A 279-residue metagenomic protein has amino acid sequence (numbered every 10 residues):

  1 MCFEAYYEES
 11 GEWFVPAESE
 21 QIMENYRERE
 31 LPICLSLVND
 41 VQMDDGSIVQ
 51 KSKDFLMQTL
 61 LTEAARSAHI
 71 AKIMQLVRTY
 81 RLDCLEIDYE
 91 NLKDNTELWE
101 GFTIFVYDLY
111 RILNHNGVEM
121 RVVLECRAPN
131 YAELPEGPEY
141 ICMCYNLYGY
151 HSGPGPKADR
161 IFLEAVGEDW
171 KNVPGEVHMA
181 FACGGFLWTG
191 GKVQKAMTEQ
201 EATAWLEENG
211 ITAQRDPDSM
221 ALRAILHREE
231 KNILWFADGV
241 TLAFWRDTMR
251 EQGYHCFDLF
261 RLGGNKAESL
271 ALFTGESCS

Functional and structural regions predicted by a protein language model:
M1-C2, L31-N39, L85-I87, M120-V122 (+3 more regions): Hydrophobic faces of well-ordered beta-strands that scaffold small-molecule active sites in alpha/beta enzyme cores
M1-S10, K72-I87, F244-F260: Catalytic domains of carbohydrate-active enzymes, especially glycoside hydrolases
M1-S67: Glycan-recognition patch characteristic of GH18 chitinases/ENGases and related GlcNAc/peptidoglycan-binding proteins
E8-A17, E100-E208: Substrate-binding surface in catalytic domains of secreted glycosidases
M43-S52, C183-W245, S279: Glycan-binding loop/region signatures in secreted carbohydrate-active enzymes
M57-L85, Y107-I112, E125-E133: An active-site-proximal structural segment forming one wall of the substrate-binding cleft that immediately precedes
A68-E100, Y140-N146: Active-site groove signature of glycoside hydrolases
H227-C278: Extracellular low-complexity, Gly/Ser/Thr-rich intrinsically disordered linkers and protease-sensitive activation/hinge
